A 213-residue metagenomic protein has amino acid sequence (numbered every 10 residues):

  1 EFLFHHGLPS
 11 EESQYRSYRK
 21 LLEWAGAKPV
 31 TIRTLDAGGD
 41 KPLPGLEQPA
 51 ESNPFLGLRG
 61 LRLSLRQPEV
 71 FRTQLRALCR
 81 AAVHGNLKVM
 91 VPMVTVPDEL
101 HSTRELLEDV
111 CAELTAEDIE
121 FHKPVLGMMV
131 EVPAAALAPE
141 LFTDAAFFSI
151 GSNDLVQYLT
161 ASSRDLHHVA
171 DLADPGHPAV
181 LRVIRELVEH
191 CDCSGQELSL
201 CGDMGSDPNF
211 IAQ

Functional and structural regions predicted by a protein language model:
E1-Q213: Conserved alpha/beta-domain cores
